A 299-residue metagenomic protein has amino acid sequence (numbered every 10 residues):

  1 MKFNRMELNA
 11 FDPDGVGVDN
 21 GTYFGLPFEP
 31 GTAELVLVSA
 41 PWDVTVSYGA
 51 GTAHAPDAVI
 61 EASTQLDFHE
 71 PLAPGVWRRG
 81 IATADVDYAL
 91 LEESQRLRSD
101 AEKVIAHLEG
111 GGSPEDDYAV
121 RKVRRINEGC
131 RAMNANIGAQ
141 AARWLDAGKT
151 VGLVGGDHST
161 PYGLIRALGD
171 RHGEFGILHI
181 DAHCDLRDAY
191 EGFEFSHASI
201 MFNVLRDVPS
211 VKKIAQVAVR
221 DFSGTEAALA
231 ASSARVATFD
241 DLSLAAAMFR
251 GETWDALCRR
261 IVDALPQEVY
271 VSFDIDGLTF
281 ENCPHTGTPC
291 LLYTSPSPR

Functional and structural regions predicted by a protein language model:
K2-E174, R250, W254-V262: Metal-dependent C-N hydrolase catalytic cores
V38, G156, I180, V217 (+1 more regions): Active-site flanking residues adjacent to catalytic metal/cofactor-binding acidic residues
N136-I137, T160-G163, C184-D188, G192-R206 (+2 more regions): Active-site glycine-rich loop that binds ribose-phosphate moieties when present
G173-D185: Conserved catalytic palm subdomain of right-hand nucleotidyl-transferase polymerases, strongest for RNA-directed enzymes
Y190-F193, P284-L291: Short glycine-enriched, charge-decorated loop/helix-capping segments at active-site entrances that position
P209-S210: Basic phosphate/pyrophosphate-binding loop/patch that engages nucleotide-derived ligands
A215-E281: Active-site rim beta-loop-alpha module in soluble metabolic enzymes
Y293-R299: Conserved small/polar residues in nucleotide/adenosyl-binding loops
